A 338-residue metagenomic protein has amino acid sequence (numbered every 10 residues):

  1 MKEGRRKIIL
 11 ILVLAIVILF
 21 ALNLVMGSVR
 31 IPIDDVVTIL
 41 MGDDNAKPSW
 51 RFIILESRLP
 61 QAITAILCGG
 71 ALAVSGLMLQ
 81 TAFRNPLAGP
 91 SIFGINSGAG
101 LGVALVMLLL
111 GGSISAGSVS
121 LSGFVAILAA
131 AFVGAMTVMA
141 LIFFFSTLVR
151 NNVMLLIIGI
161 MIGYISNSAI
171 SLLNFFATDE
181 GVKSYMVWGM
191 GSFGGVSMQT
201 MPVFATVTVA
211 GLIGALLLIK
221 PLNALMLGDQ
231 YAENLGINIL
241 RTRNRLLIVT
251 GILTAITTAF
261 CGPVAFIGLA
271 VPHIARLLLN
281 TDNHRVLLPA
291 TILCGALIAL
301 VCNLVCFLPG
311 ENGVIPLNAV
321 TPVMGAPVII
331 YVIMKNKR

Functional and structural regions predicted by a protein language model:
M1-R338: Alpha-helical transmembrane segments in inner-membrane proteins
